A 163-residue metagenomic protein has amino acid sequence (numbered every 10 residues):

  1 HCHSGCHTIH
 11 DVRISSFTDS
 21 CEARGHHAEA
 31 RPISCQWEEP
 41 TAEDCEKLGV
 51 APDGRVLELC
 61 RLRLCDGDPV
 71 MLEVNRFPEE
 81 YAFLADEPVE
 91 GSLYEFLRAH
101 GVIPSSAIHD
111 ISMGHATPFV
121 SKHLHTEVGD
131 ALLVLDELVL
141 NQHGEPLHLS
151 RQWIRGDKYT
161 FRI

Functional and structural regions predicted by a protein language model:
H1-P52, E58, Y81-S106, S112-H115 (+1 more regions): HTH-adjacent hinge/linker in prokaryotic transcriptional regulators
L48-D53, P69, H125-E127: Short, solvent-exposed beta-strand/turn "edge" segments of beta-rich domains on protein surfaces
G54-D66, L132-L140: A short beta-strand signature
V70, L147-H148: Generic structural signal for well-ordered beta-strand positions
F77-E79, I154-G156: A short acidic/small-residue loop/turn micro-motif
S112-Q142, L149-W153: Extended hydrophobic
Q142, K158-I163: Charged, cofactor-coupling segments
